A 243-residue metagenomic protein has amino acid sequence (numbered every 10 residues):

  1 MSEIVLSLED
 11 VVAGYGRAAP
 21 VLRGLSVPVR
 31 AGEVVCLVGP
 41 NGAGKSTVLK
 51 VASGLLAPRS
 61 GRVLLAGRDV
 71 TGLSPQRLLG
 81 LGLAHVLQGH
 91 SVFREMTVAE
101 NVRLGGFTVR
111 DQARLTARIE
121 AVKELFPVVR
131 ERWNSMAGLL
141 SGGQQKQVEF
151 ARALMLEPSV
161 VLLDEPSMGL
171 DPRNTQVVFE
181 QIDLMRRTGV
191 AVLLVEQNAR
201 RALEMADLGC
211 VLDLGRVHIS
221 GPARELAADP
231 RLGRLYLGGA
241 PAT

Functional and structural regions predicted by a protein language model:
G16-R17, V98-A117, L125-P127, G221 (+1 more regions): ABC-type ATPase nucleotide-binding domains, specifically the catalytic core motifs of the NBD
V38-P40: The feature captures the beta-strand-to-loop junction immediately N-terminal to the Walker
S53: Helix-to-loop junction immediately C-terminal to a conserved catalytic motif
G61-R68, L81, R114-I119, G221: Conserved ABC transporter NBD signature motif
M136-L140: Conserved ABC ATPase signature
A153-L154: ABC ATPase C-loop
E157: Conserved catalytic motifs of ABC-family nucleotide-binding domains
